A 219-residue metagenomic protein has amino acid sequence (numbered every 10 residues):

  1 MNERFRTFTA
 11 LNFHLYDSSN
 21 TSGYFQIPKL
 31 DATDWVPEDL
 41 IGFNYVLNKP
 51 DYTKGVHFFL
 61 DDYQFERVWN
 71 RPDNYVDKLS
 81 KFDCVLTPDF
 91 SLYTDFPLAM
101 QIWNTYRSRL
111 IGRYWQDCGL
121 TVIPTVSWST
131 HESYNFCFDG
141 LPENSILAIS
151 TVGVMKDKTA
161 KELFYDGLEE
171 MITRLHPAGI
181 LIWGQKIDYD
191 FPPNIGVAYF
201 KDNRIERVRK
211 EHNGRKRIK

Functional and structural regions predicted by a protein language model:
M1-A32, P193-K219: C-terminal accessory extensions appended to soluble enzyme cores
T9-V76, F96, I218: Non-catalytic, usually N-terminal nucleic-acid engagement modules in DNA/RNA processing proteins
K49-D51, V56, V68-G214: Eukaryote-skewed repeat-based solenoidal scaffolds used as protein-protein interaction platforms, primarily
